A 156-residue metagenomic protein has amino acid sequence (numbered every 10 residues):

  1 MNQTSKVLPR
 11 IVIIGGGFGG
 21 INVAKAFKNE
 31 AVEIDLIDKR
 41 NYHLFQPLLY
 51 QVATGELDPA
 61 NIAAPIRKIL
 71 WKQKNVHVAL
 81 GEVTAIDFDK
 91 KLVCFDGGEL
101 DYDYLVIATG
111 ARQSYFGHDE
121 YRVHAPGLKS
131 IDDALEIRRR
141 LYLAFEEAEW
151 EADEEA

Functional and structural regions predicted by a protein language model:
M1-L8, V76-A156: FAD-binding core/adjacent interface of flavoenzyme oxidoreductases
N2-H77, A156: Beta1-alpha1 glycine-rich phosphate/pyrophosphate-binding loop at the start of Rossmann-like nucleotide-binding domains
